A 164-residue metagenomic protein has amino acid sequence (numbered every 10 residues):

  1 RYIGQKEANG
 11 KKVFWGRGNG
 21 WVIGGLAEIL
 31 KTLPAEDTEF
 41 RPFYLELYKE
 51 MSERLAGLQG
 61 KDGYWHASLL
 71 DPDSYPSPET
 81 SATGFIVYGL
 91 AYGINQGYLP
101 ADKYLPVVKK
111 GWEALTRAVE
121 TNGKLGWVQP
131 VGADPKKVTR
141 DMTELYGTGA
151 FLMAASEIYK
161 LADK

Functional and structural regions predicted by a protein language model:
R1-K11, A27, K31, A35 (+1 more regions): Active-site lining segments of carbohydrate-active enzymes
R1-K6, Y44-G63, V107-K124: Long, well-ordered core segments of solenoidal/helical folds
Q5-G24, F40-Y44, Q59, Y64-G84 (+1 more regions): Solvent-exposed loop and edge beta-strand segments that line ligand/cofactor-binding and catalytic clefts
I29-P42, G93-A101: Inter-helical turn/loop segments and adjacent helix faces that build the functional surface of alpha-helical bundle
W65, P72, S77-K164: CBM-like carbohydrate-recognition segments
